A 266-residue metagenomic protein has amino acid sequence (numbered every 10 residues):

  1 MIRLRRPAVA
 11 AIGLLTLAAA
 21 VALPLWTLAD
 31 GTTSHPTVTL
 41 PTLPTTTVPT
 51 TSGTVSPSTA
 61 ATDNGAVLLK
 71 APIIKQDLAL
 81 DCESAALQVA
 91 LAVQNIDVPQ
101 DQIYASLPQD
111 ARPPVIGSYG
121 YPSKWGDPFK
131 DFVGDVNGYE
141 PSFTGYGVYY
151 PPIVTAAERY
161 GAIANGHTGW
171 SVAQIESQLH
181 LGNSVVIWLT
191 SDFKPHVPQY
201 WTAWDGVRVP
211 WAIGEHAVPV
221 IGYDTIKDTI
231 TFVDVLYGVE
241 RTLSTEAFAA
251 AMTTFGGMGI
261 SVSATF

Functional and structural regions predicted by a protein language model:
M1-R5: Terminal targeting segments of Actinobacterial cell-envelope proteins
P7-G13, A20-Y150, S191-F193, P198-T202 (+2 more regions): Active-site-adjacent structural segments surrounding the nucleophilic cysteine of cysteine proteases and isopeptidases
D81-E83, N165-G166, V185-L189, P219 (+1 more regions): Structural recognition of the beta-strand scaffold that forms the well-ordered cores of secreted hydrolase catalytic
E83-L91, Q100, Y104, Y150-E158 (+5 more regions): Extracytoplasmic/secreted envelope proteins and their assembly/folding machinery, especially bacterial periplasmic
A86, T168-W170, L189-F193, G222-D224 (+1 more regions): A mature extracytoplasmic/lumenal domain signature
G134-V172, S177-H180: Mid-length scaffold segments of soluble, non-membrane domains
E158, H180, W201-A212, P219-F266: Noncatalytic regulatory segments and standalone regulatory/sensor domains
E176-P195: Short, solvent-exposed, low-complexity loop/linker segments
